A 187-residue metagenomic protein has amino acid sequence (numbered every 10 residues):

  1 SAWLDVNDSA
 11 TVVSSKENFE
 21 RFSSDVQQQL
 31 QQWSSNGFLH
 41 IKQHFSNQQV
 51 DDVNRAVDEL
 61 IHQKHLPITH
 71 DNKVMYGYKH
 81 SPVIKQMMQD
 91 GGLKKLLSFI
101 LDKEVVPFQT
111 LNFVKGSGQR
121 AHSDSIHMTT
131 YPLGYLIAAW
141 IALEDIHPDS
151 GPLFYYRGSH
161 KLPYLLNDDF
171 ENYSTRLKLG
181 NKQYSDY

Functional and structural regions predicted by a protein language model:
S1-S123, H127-P132, D168: Non-heme Fe(II)-dependent double-stranded beta-helix
L39, D145, L153: Short beta-strand segments in beta-sandwich/barrel cores
D71-M75, G118-Q119, W140-L143, D168-R176 (+1 more regions): Short C-terminal domain-edge/linker segments immediately following a structured domain
M87-M88, G134, K182-Y187: A general structural signal for short secondary-structure boundary/capping elements
K103, G116-G118, D145-P148, K161: Short, charged/polar surface micro-motifs in flexible loops or helix N-caps
N112, S123-S125, I141-D145, R157: Short, structured patches in soluble enzyme cores that scaffold and shape functional sites
T130-P148: Short, conserved beta-strand element in jelly-roll/cupin
D149-Y187: Double-stranded beta-helix
